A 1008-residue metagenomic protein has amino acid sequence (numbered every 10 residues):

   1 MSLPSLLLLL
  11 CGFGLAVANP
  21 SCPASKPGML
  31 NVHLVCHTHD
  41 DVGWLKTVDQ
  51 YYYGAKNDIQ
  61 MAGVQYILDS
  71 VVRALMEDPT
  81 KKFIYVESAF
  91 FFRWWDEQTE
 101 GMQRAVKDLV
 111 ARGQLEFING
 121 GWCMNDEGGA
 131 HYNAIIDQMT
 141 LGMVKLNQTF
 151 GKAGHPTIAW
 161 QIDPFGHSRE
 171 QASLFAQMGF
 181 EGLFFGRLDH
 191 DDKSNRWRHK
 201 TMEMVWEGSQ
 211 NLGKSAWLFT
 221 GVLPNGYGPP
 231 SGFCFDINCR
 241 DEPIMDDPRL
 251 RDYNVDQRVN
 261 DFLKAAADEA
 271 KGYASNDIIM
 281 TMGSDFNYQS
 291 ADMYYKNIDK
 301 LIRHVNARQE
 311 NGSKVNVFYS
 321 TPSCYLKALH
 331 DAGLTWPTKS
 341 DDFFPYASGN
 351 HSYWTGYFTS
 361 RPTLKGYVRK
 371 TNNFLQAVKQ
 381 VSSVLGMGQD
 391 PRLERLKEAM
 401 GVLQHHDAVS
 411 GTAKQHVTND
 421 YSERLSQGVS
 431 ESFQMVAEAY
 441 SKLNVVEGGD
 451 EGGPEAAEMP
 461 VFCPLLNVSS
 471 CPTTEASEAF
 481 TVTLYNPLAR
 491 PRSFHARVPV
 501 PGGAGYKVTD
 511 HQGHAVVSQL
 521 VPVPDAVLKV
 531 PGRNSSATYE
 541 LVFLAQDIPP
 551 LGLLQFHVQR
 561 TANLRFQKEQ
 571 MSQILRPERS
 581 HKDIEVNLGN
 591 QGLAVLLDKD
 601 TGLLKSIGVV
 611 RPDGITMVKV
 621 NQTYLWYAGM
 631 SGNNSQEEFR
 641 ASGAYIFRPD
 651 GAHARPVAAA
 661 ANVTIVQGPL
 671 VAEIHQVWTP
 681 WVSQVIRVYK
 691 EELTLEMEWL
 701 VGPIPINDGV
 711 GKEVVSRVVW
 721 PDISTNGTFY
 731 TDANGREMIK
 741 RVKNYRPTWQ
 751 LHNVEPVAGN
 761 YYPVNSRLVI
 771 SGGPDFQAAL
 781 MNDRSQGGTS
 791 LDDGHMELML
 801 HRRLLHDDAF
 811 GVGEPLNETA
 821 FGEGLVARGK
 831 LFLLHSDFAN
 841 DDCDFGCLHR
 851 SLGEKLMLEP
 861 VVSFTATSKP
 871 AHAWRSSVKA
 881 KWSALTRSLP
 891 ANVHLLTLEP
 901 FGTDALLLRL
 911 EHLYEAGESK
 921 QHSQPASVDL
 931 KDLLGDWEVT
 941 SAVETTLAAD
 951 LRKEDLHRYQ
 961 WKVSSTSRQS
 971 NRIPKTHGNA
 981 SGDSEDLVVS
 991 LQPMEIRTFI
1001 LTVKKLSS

Functional and structural regions predicted by a protein language model:
S2-A18: Cleavable N-terminal signal peptides of Sec/SRP-targeted secreted and luminal proteins
V17-D137, L146-N147, Q177, F235 (+1 more regions): N-terminal catalytic cores of secreted or lumenal carbohydrate-active enzymes
H37, G142, F175, T281 (+4 more regions): Conserved, mostly hydrophobic/aromatic
V42-G63, V86-D96, N119-I136, A153-G166 (+5 more regions): The substrate-binding groove and active-site-proximal loops of carbohydrate-active enzymes, especially glycoside
N133-E170, L174-Q177, P248, K264-I279: CE4/NodB-like, metal-dependent polysaccharide N-deacetylase domain that modifies extracellular/periplasmic N-acetylated
Q171-L174, L188, K200-M202, E242 (+5 more regions): C-terminal (or distal) subdomains of carbohydrate-active enzymes
A176-M280, S284, R303-S323, H330: Active-site-adjacent pocket scaffolds in enzyme catalytic domains
A332-F462, L466, E478, H511-G513 (+2 more regions): Metal- or metallocofactor-binding catalytic centers and their adjacent structured scaffolds across diverse enzyme
